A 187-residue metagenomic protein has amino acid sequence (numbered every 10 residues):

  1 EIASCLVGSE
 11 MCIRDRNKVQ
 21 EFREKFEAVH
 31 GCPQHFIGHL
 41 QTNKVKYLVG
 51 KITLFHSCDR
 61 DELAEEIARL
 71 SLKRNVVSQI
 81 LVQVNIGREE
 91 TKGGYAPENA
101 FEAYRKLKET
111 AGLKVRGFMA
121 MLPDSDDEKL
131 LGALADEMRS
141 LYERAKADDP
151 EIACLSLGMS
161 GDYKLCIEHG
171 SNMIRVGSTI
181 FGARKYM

Functional and structural regions predicted by a protein language model:
E1-I13: Single conserved hydrophobic/aromatic residue that forms the stacking wall/gate of nucleotide- or nucleobase-binding
S9, V29-C32, K46-F55, D59 (+3 more regions): Glycine-enriched alpha-helix->loop->beta-strand junction motifs that scaffold or abut catalytic
R14-K25, C32-A68, Q83, S156: Catalytic beta/alpha-barrel core
R16-N17, I37-T42, V77-N85, L113-M121 (+1 more regions): Non-cysteine beta-strand/loop elements that form the S-adenosyl-L-methionine
V19-F26, V45, A64-A68, A100-K108 (+1 more regions): Generic structural signal for well-ordered alpha-helices, preferentially at hydrophobic/aromatic core positions
F26-V29, A68-L70, K129-L130, Y186-M187: Short secondary-structure transition/capping segments
E27-H35, V76-Q79, Y142-S156: Short beta-strand/loop segments at the ligand-binding rim of alpha/beta enzyme cores
I86-M187: Active-site loop/helix belt of alpha/beta enzymes
